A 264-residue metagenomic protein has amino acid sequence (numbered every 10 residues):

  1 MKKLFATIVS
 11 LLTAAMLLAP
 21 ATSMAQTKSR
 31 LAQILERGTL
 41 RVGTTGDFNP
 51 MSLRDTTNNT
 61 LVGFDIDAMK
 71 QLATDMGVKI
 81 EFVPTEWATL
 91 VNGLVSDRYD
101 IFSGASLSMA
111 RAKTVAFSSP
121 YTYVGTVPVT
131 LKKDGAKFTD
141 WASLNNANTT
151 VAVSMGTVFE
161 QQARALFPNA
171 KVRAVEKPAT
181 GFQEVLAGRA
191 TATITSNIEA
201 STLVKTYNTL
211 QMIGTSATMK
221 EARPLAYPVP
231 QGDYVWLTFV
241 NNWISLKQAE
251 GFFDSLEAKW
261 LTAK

Functional and structural regions predicted by a protein language model:
A25-A105, K113: Extracytoplasmic small-molecule ligand-binding "clamshell" domains of the periplasmic binding protein/Venus flytrap
A25-S29, V158-V172, M212-T215, N242-K264: Ligand-binding clefts/hinges and TM-proximal coupling segments of bilobed small-molecule sensing domains
L40-R41, M76-K79, T85, S96-G104 (+5 more regions): Alpha-to-beta junction loops
S52-N58, M69-V78, D140-W141, N145 (+4 more regions): Ligand-binding cleft/hinge of the Venus flytrap
I66, E81-N92, F138, R173-A187: Short helix-initiation/N-cap motifs at beta->coil->alpha
T89-N92, A105-T114, Q161-A165, L186-A187 (+1 more regions): A ligand-binding cleft/hinge motif common to bilobed small-molecule-binding domains
Y123-V127, S201-S245, L261-K264: Periplasmic-binding protein-like
L131-T149: Flexible hinge/capping segments at coil-to-helix
